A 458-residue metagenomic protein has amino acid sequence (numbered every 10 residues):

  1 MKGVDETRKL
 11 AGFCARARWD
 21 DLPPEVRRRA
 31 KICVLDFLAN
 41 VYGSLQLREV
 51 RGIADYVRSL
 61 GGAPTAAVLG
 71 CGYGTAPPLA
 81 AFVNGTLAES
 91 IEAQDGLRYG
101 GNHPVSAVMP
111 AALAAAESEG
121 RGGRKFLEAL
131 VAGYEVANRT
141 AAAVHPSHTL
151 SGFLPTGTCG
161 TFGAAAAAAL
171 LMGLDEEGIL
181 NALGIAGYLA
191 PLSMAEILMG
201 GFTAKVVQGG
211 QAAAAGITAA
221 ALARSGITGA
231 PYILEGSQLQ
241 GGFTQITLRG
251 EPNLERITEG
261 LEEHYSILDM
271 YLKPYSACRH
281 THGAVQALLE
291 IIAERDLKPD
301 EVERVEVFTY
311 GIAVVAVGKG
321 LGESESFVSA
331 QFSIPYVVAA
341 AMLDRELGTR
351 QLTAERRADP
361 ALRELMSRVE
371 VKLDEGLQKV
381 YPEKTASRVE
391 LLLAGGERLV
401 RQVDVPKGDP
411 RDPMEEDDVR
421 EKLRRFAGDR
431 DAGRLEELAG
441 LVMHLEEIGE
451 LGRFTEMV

Functional and structural regions predicted by a protein language model:
M1-N102, I197-A215, A221-V458: Terminal-appendage/accessory-domain detector
T7, V108, Y134-A137, T281: Hydrophobic faces of stable alpha-helices that mediate helix-helix packing
R27, K31, L35, V108 (+3 more regions): Hydrophobic face of alpha-helices
C33-N40, P110, C159-L170, V338: Hydrophobic mid-domain F-helix/FG-region of cytochrome P450s
S44, A112-E119, A165-L171, A219-L222 (+2 more regions): Well-ordered alpha-helical scaffold segments within catalytic/enzyme domains
Y73-A76, N84, Q94-M109, S118-V131 (+5 more regions): Conserved, well-structured ligand/cofactor-binding cores
A116-T218, Y232, S237-Q238: Glycine-rich, mobile lid/loop segments that gate access to catalytic sites or pores
